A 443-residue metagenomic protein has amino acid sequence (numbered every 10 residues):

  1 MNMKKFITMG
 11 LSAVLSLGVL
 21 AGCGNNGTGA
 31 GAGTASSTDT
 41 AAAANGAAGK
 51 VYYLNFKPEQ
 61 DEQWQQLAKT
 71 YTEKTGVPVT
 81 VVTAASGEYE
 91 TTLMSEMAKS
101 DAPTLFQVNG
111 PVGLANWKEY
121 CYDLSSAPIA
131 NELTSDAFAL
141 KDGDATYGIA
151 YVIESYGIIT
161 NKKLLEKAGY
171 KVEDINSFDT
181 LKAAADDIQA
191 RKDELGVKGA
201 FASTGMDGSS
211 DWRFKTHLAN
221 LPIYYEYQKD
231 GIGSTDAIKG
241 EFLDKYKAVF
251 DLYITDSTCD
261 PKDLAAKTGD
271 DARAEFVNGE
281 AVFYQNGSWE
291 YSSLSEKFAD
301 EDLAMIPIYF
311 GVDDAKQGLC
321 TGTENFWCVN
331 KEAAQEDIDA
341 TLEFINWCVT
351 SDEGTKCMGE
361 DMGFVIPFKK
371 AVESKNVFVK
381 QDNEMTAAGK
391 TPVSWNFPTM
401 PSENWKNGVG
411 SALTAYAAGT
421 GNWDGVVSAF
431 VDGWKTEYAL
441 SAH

Functional and structural regions predicted by a protein language model:
A43-N45, N109-G157, R213, H217 (+1 more regions): Hinge/lid segment of periplasmic solute-binding proteins
T70-S135, Y147, K163-G169, N176 (+3 more regions): Extracytoplasmic "Venus flytrap"/periplasmic binding protein-like
K74, A168, E296-D361: Extracytoplasmic/periplasmic substrate-recognition and gating elements
E96, P103-T104, A130-L165, G196-G199 (+2 more regions): A structural signal for short loop-to-beta-strand junctions that line the ligand-binding cleft of periplasmic/secreted
D123-A137, A200, G205-G208, I223-A248 (+4 more regions): Short, solvent-exposed loop/beta-turn-alpha elements that line the ligand-binding surface or hinge of extracytoplasmic
I149, Y156, K182-T235, A281: Extracytoplasmic/periplasmic solute-binding protein
E166, A190, D352-E353, K370-S374 (+1 more regions): Conserved C-terminal helix/tail region of periplasmic/extracytoplasmic solute-binding proteins
A185-D186, I232-A265: Glycine-centered hinge/linker elements that transmit conformational signals in sensory and ligand-binding systems
